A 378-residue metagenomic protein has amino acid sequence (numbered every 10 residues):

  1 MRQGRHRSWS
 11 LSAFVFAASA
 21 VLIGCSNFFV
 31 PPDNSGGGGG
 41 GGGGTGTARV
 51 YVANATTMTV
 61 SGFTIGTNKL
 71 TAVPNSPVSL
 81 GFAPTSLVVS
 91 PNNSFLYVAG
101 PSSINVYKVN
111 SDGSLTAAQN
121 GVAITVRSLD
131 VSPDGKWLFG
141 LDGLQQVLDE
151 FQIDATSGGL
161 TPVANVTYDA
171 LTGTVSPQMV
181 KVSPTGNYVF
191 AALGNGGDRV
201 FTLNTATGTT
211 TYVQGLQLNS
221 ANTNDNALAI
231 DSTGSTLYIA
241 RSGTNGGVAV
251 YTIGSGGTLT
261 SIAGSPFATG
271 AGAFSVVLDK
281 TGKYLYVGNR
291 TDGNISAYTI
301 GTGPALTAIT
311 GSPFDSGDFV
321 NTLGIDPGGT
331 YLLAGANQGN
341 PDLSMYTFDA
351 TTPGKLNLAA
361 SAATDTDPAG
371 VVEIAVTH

Functional and structural regions predicted by a protein language model:
R2, W9-V50: Bacterial Sec-dependent N-terminal signal peptides
G44-G46, P91-N93, P133-D134, P184-T185 (+4 more regions): Residue-level detector of Asp-centered blade-edge/turn motifs that repeat once per structural unit in beta-propeller
A55, P101, G143, I153 (+5 more regions): Short loop/turn segments immediately following the C-termini of beta-strands
G62-K69, V106-S114, E150-G159, V200-T209 (+3 more regions): Short loop/turn segments immediately following beta-strands, especially the blade-tip and inter-blade linker loops
A72-S79, G113-V122, T161-L171, T211-N219 (+3 more regions): A short beta-strand motif characteristic of beta-propeller blades
V88, D130, K181, A229 (+3 more regions): Conserved beta-strand position repeated across blades of beta-propeller domains
N337-T347, T351-H378: Blade-level signature of beta-propeller repeat domains, shared across WD40, Kelch, NHL, RCC1 and BNR/Asp-box propellers
